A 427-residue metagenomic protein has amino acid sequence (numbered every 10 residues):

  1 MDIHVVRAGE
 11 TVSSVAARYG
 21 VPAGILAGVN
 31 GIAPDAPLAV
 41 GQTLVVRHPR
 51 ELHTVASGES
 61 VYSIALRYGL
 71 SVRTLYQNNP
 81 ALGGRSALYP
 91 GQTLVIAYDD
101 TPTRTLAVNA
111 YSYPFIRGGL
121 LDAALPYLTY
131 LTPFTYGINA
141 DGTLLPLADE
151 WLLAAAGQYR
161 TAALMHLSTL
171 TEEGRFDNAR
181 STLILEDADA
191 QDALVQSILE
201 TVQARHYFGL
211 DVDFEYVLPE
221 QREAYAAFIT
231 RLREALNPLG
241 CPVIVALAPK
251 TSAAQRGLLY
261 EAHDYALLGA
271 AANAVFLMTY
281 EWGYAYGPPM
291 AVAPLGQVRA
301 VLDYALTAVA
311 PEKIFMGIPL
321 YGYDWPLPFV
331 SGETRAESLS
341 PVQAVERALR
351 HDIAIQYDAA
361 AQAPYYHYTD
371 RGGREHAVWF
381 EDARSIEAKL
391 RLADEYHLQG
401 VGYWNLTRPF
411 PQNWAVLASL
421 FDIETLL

Functional and structural regions predicted by a protein language model:
M1-Y19, Q42-G69: Primarily a LysM-type cell-wall glycan-binding module
T11, S60-S63, R67, S71-Y130 (+5 more regions): Non-catalytic accessory regions flanking glycosidase/transglycosidase catalytic cores in CAZymes
D99-S197: Glycan-recognition patch characteristic of GH18 chitinases/ENGases and related GlcNAc/peptidoglycan-binding proteins
S112, T135, M165-T169, F214 (+4 more regions): A cross-domain feature marking catalytic cores of carbohydrate-active enzymes and several ubiquitous metabolic/repair
S112-P126, A188-Q203, G257-A266, E381-L392: Short, acidic/polar
L131, V212, V275, M316 (+2 more regions): Conserved, mostly hydrophobic/aromatic
A140-L147, E223-A227, R231-A348: Substrate-binding surface in catalytic domains of secreted glycosidases
H166-S181, L320-K389, F421-L427: Glycan-binding loop/region signatures in secreted carbohydrate-active enzymes
